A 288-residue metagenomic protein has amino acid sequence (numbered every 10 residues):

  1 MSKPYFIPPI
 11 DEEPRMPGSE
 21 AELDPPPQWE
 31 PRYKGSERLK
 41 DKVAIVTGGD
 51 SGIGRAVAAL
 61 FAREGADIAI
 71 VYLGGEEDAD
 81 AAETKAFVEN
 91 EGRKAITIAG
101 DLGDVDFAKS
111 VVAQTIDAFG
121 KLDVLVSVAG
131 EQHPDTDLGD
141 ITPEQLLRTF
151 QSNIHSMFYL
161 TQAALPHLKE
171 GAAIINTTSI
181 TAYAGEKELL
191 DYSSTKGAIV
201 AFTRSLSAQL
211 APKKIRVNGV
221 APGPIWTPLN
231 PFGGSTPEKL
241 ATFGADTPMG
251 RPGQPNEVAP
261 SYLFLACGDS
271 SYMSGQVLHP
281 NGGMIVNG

Functional and structural regions predicted by a protein language model:
K3, I7-P8, K34, D104 (+6 more regions): Conserved mid-core segment of classical short-chain dehydrogenase/reductases
L23, E30-P31, D135, A184 (+2 more regions): Short C-terminal tail/terminal secondary-structure segment of NAD(P)H-dependent dehydrogenase/reductase domains
E37-I70: Canonical Rossmann dinucleotide-binding motif of NAD(H)/NADP(H)-dependent dehydrogenases/reductases, specifically
D123, G139-F158, I175, I199 (+1 more regions): Catalytic Tyr-X3-Lys loop
T161, T195, T203: Active-site helix of classical SDR
P166-H167, A208-P212, S271: Alpha-helical segment proximal to the catalytic Tyr-Lys
S179: Residue(s) in the substrate-gating loop at a strand-loop-helix junction that position the organic substrate next
E188, P212, P224-T247, N287-G288: A glycine/serine/threonine-rich, flexible loop-to-helix segment that serves as the NAD(P) cofactor-binding "lid"
